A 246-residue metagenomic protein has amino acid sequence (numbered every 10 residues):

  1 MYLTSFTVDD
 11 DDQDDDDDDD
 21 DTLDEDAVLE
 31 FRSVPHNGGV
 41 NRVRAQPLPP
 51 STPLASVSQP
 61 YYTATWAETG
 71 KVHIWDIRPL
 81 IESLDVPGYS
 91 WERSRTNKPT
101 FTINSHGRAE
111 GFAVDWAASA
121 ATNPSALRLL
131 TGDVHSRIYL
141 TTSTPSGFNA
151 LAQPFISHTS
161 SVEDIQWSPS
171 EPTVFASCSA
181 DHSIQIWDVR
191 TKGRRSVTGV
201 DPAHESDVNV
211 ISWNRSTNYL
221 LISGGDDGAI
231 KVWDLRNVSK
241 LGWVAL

Functional and structural regions predicted by a protein language model:
T7-D10, I74-T100, R108, S119-L220 (+1 more regions): Per-blade loop-tip surfaces of WD-repeat and WD-like beta-propellers in eukaryotic adaptors/scaffolds
D12-P50, N97-T102: Blade-loop segments of beta-propeller domains
D15-T22, S51-S58, S83-T96, P124: Intrinsically disordered, low-complexity domain-flanking/linker segments in eukaryotic proteins, enriched
S33-V43, H106-G111, S160, D207: Repeat-based blade/solenoid architectures
G38-Q59, E110-S125, Q166-S170, W213-R215: Structural signature of eukaryotic scaffold interfaces centered on beta-propeller domains
G39-R42, T69-I74: Alpha-helical bundle protein-protein interaction modules that mediate dimerization/oligomerization and scaffolding
P47, P60-Y61, E68-V72: Acidic, Gly/Ser/Thr-rich repeat motifs that build Ca2+-stabilized beta-propeller blades
